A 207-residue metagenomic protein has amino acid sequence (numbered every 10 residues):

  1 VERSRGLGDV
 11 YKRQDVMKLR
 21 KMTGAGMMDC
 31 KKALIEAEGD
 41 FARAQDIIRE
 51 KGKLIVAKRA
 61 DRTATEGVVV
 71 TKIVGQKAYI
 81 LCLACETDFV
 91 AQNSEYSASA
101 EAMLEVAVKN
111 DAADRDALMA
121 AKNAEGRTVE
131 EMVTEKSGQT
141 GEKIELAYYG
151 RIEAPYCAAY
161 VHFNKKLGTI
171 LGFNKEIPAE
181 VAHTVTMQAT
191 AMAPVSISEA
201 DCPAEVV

Functional and structural regions predicted by a protein language model:
V1-Y11: Single conserved hydrophobic/aromatic residue that forms the stacking wall/gate of nucleotide- or nucleobase-binding
K12-V207: N-terminal assembly/interaction segments in proteins that build large macromolecular machines
